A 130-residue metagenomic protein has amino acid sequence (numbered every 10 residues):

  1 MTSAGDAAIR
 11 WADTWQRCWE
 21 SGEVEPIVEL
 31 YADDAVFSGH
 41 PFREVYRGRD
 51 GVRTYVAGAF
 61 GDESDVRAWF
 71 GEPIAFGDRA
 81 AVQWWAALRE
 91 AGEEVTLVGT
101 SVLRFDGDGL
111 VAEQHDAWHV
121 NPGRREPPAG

Functional and structural regions predicted by a protein language model:
M1-D33, R125-G130: Short, low-complexity N-terminal intrinsically disordered segments enriched in polar/charged residues
T2-A7, R53-G130: A beta-strand edge to alpha-helix "cap/lid" segment located at domain peripheries
W15-C18, S38, A87-L88: Alpha-helix C-capping/helix-to-loop hinge sites
D34-V36, E94: Short hydrophobic/aromatic segments of transmembrane alpha-helices and their interfaces
V36-R47, G61: A short gly/proline-enriched turn/hairpin at secondary-structure junctions
